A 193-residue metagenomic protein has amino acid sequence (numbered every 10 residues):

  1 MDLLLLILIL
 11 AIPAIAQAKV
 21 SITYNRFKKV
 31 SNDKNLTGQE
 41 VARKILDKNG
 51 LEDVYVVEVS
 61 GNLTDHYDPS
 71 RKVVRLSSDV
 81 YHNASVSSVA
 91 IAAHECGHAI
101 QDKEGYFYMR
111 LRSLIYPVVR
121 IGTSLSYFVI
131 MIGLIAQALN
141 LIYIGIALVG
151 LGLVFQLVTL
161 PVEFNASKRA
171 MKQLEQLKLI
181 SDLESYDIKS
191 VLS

Functional and structural regions predicted by a protein language model:
M1-T23, G133, N140-I146, G152 (+1 more regions): Hydrophobic alpha-helical transmembrane segments of small proteolipidic membrane proteins, enriched in energy-coupled
A14, A18-V119, V154-S193: Polar-ligand-bearing catalytic/cofactor-coordination segments of membrane-embedded or membrane-tethered inner-membrane
Q39, H98, Y127, L134 (+1 more regions): Gly/Ser/Thr-rich helix-start
I115-L139: Post-HExxH zinc-binding segment in Zn-dependent metallohydrolases
